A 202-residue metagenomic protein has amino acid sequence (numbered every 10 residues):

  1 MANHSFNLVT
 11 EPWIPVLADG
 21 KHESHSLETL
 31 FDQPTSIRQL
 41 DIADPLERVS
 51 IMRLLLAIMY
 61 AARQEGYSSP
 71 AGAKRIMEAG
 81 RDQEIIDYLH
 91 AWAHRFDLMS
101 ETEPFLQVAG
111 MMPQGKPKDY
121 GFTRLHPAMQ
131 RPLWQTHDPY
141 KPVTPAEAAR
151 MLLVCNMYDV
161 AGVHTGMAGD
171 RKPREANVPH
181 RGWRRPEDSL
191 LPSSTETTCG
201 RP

Functional and structural regions predicted by a protein language model:
M1-P202: Conserved small-residue
